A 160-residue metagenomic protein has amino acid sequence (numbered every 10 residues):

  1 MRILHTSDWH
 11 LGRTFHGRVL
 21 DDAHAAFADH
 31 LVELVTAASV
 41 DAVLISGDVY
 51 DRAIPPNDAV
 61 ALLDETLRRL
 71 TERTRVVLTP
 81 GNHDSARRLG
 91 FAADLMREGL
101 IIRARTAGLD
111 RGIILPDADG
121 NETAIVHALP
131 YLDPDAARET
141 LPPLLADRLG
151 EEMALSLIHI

Functional and structural regions predicted by a protein language model:
M1-L4, G112-A128, D133: Beta-strand-turn-beta hairpins that frame and shape the catalytic cleft of phosphate-ester-processing enzymes
M1-T66, T71-E72: N-terminal active-site segment of His-dependent metallophosphoesterases
T6-S7, V43-G47, V76-N82, R103-R105: Active-site neighborhood of phospho(di)ester-bond hydrolases with catalytic His/Asp-centered motifs
H16, V49-T66, P80-G99, A104: Metal-dependent catalytic neighborhoods of phosphoester/phosphodiester hydrolases
A42, R68, V77, H127-A136: Divalent metal-dependent hydrolysis catalytic cores, especially in the metallo-beta-lactamase
P134-P143, D147: Short glycine/proline- and acidic residue-enriched helix-loop micro-motifs that form flexible lids or anion-recognition
A146-A154: Internal alpha/beta core interface subdomains
I158-I160: Conserved small/polar residues in nucleotide/adenosyl-binding loops
